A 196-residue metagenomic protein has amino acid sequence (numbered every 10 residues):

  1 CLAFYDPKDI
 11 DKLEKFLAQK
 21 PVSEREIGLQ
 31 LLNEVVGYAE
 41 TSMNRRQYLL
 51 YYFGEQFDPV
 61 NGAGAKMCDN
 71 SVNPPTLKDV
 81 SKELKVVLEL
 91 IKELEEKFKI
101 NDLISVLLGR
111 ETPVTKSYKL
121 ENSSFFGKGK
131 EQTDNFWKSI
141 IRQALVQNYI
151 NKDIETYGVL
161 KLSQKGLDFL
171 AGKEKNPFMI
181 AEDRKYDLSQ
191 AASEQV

Functional and structural regions predicted by a protein language model:
C1-F136, I140-I141, L160, Q164-Q195: C-terminal helicase lobe
L49, I141-E155: A short, conserved structural fragment
